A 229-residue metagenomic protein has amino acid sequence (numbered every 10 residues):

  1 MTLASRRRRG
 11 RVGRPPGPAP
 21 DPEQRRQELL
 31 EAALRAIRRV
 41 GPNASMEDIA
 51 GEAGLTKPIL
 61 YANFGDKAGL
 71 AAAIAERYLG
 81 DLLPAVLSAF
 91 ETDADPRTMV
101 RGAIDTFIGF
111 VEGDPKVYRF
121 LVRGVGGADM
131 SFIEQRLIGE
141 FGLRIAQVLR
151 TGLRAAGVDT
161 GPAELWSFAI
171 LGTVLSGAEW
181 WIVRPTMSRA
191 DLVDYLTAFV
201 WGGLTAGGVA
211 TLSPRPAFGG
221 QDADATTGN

Functional and structural regions predicted by a protein language model:
M1-Q24, G157-V158, G208-N229: N-terminal intrinsically disordered/low-complexity leader segments
Q24-A33, I49, I74-Y78, L82 (+1 more regions): Generic hydrophobic, amphipathic alpha-helix propensity
E28, R39-G69, A73: Helix-turn-helix
I37, F64, A71-Y78, L121 (+2 more regions): Alpha-helical DNA-contacting segments of helix-turn-helix folds
A73, L87-K116, I170, V193: Hydrophobic alpha-helical connector segments
V86-D93, L121-V125, G177-P185: Secondary-structure edge/capping motif, primarily at the C-terminal ends of alpha-helices and the immediately following
G102, G109-Q147, G157-V158, V183: Short secondary-structure transition hinges
D129-R154, E164-S176, D191-D194, A198-G202: Amphipathic alpha-helical packing segments from all-alpha helical-bundle domains
